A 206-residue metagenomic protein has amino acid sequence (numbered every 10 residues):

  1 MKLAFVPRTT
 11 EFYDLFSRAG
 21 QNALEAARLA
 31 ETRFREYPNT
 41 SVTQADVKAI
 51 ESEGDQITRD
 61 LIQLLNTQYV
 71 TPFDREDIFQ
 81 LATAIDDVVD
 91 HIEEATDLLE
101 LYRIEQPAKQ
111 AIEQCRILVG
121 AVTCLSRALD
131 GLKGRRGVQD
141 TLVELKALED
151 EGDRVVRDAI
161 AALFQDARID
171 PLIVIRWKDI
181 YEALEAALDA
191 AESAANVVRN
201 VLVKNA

Functional and structural regions predicted by a protein language model:
M1-A206: Cytosolic, long alpha-helical scaffolding segments
